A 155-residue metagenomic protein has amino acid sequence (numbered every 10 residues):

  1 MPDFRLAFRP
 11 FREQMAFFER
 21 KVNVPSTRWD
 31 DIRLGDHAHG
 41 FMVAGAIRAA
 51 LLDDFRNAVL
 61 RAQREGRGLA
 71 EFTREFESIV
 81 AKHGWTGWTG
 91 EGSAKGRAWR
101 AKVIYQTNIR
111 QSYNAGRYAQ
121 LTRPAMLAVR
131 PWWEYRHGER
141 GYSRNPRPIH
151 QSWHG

Functional and structural regions predicted by a protein language model:
M1-G155: Domain-core detector
